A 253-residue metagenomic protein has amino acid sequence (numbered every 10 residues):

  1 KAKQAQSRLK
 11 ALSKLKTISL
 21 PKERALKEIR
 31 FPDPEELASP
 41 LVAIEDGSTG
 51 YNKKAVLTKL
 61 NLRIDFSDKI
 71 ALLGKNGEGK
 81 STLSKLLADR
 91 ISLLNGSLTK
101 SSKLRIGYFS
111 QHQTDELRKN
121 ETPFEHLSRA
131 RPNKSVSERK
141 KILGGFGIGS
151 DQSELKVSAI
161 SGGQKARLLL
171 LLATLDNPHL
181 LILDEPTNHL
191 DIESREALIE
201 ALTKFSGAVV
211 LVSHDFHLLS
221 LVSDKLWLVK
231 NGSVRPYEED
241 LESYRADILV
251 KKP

Functional and structural regions predicted by a protein language model:
K1-K14, F66, R235: A conserved P-loop NTPase coupling/switch region
Q4, I18-L20, N52: An intracellular "coupling" helix at the cytosolic face of ABC transporter transmembrane type-1 domains
L12-L20, A246-P253: C-terminal boundary and immediately downstream tail of ABC-type ATPase nucleotide-binding domains
A25, F31-P253: ABC ATP-binding cassette signature C-motif
